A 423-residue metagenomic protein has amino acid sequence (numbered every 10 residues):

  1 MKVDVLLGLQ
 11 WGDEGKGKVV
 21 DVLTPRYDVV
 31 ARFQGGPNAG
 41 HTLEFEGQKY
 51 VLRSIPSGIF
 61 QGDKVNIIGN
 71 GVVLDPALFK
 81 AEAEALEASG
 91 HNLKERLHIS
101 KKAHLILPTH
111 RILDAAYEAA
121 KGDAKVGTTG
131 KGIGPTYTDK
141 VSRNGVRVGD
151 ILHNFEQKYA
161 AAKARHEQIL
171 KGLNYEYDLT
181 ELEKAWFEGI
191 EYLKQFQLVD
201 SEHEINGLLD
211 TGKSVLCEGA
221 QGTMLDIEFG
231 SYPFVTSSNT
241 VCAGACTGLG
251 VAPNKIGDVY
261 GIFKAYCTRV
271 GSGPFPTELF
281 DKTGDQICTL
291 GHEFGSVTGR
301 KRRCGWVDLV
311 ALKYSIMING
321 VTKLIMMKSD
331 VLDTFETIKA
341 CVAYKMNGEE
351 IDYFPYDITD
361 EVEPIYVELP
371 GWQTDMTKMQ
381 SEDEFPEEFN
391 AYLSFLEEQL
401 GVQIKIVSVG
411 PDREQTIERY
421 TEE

Functional and structural regions predicted by a protein language model:
M1-E423: Non-transmembrane, aqueous-exposed alpha-helical and coiled segments at domain scale
